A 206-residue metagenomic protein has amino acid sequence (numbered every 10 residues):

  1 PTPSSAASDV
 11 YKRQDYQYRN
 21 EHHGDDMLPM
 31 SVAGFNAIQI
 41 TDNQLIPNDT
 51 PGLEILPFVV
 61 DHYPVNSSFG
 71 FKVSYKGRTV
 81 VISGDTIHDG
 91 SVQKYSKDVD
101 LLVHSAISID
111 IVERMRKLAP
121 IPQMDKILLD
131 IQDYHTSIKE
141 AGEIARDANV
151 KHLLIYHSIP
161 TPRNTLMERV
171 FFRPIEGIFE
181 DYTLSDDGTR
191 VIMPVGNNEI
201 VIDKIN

Functional and structural regions predicted by a protein language model:
P1-A7, Y11: Single conserved hydrophobic/aromatic residue that forms the stacking wall/gate of nucleotide- or nucleobase-binding
P3, F58, R146-N149: Intrinsically disordered, low-complexity Ser/Thr/Pro-rich tracts
S5, M27-G34, K126-S137: Glycine-rich, flexible loop segments associated with nucleotide phosphate handling
V10-Y11, I55, A106, V150: Hydrophobic aliphatic residue packing
K12-G24: DNA-processing P-loop NTPase/helicase core
N20-H23, E54-P57, Y63, L166-M167 (+1 more regions): Short secondary-structure boundary micro-motifs
L28-K97, T189-N206: Core dinuclear metal-dependent hydrolase active-site scaffold
G70, T79, I87-T189: Cap/insert and terminal regions of metallo-dependent hydrolase folds
